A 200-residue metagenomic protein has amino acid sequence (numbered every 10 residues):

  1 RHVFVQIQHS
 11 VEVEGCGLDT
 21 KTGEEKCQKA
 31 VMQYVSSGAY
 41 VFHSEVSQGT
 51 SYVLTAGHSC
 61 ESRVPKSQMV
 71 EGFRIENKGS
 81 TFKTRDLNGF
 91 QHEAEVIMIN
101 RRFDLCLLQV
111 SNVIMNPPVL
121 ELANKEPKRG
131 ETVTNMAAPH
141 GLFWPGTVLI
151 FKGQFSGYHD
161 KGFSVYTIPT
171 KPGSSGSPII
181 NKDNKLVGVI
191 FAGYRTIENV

Functional and structural regions predicted by a protein language model:
R1-S47, Y52-A56, L105: N-terminal activation segment of mature serine protease catalytic domains
S10, G57-H58, L87, L108-M115 (+2 more regions): A structural micro-motif recognizing beta-strand termini and the immediately following turn/loop segments
V35, F42-R101: Catalytic-histidine neighborhood of serine endopeptidases, predominantly the chymotrypsin-like S1/PA family
A39, P169-I190: Catalytic nucleophile loop of clan PA
A39-S44, R63-R74, E95-I99, V110-W144: Active-site substrate-binding loop(s) of clan PA
S44-S51, G130, I179-L186: A glycine-centered beta-loop-beta connector
Q68-G79, E93, P117, L186-V200: C-terminal cap/linker of serine protease catalytic domains
P117-S174, I190-N199: Flexible, gly/ser-rich surface segments that form the specificity/activation loops bordering the active-site cleft
